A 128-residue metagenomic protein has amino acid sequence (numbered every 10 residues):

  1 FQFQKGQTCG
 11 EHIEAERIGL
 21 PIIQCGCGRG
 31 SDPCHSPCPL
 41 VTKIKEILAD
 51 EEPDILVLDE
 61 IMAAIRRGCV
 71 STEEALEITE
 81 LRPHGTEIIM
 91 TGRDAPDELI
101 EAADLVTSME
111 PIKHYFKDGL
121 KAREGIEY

Functional and structural regions predicted by a protein language model:
F1-A49: Conserved P-loop
Q2, G26, E60, G92-R93: Short secondary-structure boundary segments
E46-I47, I61-Y128: Replace "adjacent to P-loop NTPase cores in ATP/GTP-dependent enzymes" with "adjacent to NTP-binding cores
